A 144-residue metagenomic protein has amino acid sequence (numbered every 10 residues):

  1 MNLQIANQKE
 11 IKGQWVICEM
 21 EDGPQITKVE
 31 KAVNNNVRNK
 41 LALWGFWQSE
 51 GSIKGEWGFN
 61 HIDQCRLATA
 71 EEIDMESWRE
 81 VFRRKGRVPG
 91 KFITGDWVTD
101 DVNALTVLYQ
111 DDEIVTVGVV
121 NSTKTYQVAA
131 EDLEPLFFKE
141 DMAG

Functional and structural regions predicted by a protein language model:
M1-G144: Structural boundary micro-motifs
